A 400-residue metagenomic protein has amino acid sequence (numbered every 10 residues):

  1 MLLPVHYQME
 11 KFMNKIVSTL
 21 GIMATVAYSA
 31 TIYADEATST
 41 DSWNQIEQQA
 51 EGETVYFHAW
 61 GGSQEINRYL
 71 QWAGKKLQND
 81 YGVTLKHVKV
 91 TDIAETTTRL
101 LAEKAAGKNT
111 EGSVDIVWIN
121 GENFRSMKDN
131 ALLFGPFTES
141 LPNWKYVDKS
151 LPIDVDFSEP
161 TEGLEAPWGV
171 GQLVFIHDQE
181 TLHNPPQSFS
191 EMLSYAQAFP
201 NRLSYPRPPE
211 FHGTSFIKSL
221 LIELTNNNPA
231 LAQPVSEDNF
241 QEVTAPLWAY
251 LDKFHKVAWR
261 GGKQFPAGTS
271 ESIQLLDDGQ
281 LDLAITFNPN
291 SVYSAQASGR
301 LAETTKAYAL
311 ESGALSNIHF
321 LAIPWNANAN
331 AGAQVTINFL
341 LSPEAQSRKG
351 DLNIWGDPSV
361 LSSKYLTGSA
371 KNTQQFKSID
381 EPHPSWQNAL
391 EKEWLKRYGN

Functional and structural regions predicted by a protein language model:
E10-L20: Bacterial N-terminal signal peptides that target proteins for export
E36-S42, Q274, T373-N400: Conserved C-terminal helix/tail region of periplasmic/extracytoplasmic solute-binding proteins
S42-E51, H58, S63-T84, F175: Short, polar/charged alpha-helical segment
W60-W72, V88-T97, T110, V114-S270: Extracytoplasmic ligand-binding site segments that recognize negatively charged/polar headgroups
L100, M127, S272-D277, I323: Hydrophobic residues within well-ordered alpha-helices
F124-S126, L283-A302: A ligand-binding cleft/hinge motif common to bilobed small-molecule-binding domains
A314-E381: Mature extracytoplasmic/periplasmic domains
